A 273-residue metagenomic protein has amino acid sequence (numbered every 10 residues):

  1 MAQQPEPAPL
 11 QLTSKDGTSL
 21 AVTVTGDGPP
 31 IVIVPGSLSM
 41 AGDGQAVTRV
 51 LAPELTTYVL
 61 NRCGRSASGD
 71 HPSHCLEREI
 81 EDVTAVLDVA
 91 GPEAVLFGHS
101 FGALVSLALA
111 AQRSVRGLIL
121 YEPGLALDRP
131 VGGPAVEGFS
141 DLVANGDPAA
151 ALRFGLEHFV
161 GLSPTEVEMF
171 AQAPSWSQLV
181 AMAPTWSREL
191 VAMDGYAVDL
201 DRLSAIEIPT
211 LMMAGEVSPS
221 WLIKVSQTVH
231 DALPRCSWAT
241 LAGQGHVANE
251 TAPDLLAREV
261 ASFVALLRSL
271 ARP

Functional and structural regions predicted by a protein language model:
P5-P7, Q11-G69: Conserved HGGG/HGGXW glycine-rich cap/lid loop of the alpha/beta-hydrolase fold
E6-A8, P174-D199, V217: Hydrophobic, aromatic-rich cap/lid helix
R49, Y58-V95, F101, L255-R258: Active-site loop/oxyanion-hole signature of alpha/beta-hydrolase fold enzymes
G98-A108: Glycine-rich nucleophile elbow surrounding the catalytic serine of serine-hydrolase chemistry
L107-N145: Flexible "cap/lid" loop of the alpha/beta hydrolase fold
I206, M212-A214: Short beta-strand/loop motif that positions the catalytic acidic residue of the alpha/beta-hydrolase fold
P219-V225: Conserved alpha/beta-hydrolase "acid-adjacent" motif
R235-P273: Catalytic active-site module of serine/aspartate enzymes centered on a nucleophile-bearing elbow/loop
